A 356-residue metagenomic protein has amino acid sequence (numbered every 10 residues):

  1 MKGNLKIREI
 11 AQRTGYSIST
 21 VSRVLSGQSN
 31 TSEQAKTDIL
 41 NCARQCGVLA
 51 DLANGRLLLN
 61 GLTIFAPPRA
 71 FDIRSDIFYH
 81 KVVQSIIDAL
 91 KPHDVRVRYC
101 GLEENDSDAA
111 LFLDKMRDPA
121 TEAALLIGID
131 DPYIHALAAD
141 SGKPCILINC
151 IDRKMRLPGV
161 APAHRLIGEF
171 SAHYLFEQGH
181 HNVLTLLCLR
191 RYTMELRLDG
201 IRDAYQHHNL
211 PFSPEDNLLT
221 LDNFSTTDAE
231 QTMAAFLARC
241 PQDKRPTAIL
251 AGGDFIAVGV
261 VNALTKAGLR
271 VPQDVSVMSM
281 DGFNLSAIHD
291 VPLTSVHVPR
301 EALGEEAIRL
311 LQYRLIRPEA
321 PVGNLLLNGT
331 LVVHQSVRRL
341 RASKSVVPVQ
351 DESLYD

Functional and structural regions predicted by a protein language model:
M1-L58, Y355: N-terminal helix-turn-helix DNA-binding module of bacterial transcription factors
C46-L111: Amphipathic helical "hinge" segments at domain boundaries
P68-K81, Y99-S107, V160-F170, L186-A235 (+4 more regions): Hinge/beta->alpha junction and helix N-cap segments in small-molecule ligand-binding domains
S107-E122, A229-D243: Short, well-structured alpha-helical segments in soluble
A120-G128, L184-C188, L219, P241-G253 (+1 more regions): Periplasmic-binding protein-like
I127-E169, F255, D281-L293: Flexible loop/hinge segments that line or gate small-molecule binding clefts
A234-D356: Flexible loop/turn connectors
